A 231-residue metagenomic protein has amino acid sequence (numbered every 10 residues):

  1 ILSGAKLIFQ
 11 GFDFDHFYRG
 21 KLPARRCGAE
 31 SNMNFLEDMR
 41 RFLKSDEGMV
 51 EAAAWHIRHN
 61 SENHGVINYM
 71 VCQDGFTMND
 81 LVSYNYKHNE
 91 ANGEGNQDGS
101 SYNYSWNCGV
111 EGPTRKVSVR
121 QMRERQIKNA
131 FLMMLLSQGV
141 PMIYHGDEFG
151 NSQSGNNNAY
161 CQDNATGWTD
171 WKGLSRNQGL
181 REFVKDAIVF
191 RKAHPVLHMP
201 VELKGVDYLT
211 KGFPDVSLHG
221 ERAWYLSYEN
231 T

Functional and structural regions predicted by a protein language model:
L2-H145, F149-G150, N158-Q162, E202 (+4 more regions): Conserved alpha/beta catalytic core and glycan-binding cleft of carbohydrate-active enzymes
A130-M133, S137, S152, F183-D186 (+1 more regions): Generic, well-ordered alpha-helical scaffold segments in large soluble proteins
Q153-V189: Extended hydrophobic/aromatic segments used for targeting, binding, or gating
S175-P214: Catalytic cores of secreted or luminal carbohydrate-active enzymes
V184, L197, H219-E221, E229-N230: Conserved internal helical-beta-strand scaffold that buttresses enzyme catalytic cores
